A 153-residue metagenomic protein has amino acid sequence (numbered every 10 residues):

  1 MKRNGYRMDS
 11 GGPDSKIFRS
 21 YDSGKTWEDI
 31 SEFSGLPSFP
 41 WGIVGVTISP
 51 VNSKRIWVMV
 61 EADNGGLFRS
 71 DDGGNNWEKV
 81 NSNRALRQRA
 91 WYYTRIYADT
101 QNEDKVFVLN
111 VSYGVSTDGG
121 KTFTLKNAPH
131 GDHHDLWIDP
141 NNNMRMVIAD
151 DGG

Functional and structural regions predicted by a protein language model:
M1-G153: Beta-propeller blade termini and top-face loops
